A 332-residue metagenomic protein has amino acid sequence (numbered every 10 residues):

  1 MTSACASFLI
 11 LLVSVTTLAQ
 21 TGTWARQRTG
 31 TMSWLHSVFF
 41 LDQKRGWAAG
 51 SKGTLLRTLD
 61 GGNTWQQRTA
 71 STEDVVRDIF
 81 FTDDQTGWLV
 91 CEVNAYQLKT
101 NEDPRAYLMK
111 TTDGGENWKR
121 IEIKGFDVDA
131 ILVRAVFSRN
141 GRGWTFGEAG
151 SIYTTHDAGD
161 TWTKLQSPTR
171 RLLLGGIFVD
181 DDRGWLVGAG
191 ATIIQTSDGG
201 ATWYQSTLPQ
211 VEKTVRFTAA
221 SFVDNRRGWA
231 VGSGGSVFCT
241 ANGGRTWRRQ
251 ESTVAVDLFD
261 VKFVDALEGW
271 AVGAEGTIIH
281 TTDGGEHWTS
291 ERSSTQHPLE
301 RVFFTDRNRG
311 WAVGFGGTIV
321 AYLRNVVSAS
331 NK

Functional and structural regions predicted by a protein language model:
A19-K332: Residue-level hotspots at or immediately adjacent to binding/recognition sites across diverse folds
